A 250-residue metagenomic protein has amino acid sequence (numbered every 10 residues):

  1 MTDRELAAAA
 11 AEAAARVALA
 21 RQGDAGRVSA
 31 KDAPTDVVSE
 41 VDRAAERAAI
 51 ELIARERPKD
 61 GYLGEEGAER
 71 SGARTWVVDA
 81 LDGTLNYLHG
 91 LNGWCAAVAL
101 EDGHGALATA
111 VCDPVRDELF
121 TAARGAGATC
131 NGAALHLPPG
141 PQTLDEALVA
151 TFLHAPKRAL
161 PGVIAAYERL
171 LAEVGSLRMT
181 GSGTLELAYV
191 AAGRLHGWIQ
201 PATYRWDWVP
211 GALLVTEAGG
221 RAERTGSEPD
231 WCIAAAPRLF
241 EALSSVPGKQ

Functional and structural regions predicted by a protein language model:
M1-L81: N-terminal subdomain of lithium-sensitive/metallo-dependent phosphomonoesterases centered on the IMPase/IPPase/PAP
A7, A11-A14, T109, G211 (+1 more regions): Small-residue (primarily alanine) positions within well-ordered alpha-helices, especially packing/interaction faces
A18-R21, D42, I53, T84 (+6 more regions): Residue-level signal for inorganic ion chemistry
R43, R47, E66, A80-G83 (+5 more regions): Generic detector of well-ordered alpha-helical packing
G72-T129: DPxDG-like acidic metal-binding loop motif
C130-A134: A structural micro-motif at secondary-structure boundaries
L137-Q250: An extended, acidic
